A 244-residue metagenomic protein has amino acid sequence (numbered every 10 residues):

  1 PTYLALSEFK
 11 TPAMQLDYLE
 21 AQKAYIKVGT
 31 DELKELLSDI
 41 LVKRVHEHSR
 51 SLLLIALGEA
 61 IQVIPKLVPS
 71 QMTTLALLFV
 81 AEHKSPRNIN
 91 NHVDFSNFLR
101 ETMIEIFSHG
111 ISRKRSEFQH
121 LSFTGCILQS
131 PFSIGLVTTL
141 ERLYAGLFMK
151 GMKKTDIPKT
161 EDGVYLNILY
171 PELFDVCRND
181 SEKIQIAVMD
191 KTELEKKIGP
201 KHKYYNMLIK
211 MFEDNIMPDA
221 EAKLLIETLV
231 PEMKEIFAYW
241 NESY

Functional and structural regions predicted by a protein language model:
P1-Q62, M217-N241: Eukaryotic partner-binding/assembly regions in large regulatory complexes
A24, E35, D39, K43 (+6 more regions): Charged/polar, solvent-exposed surface patches and flexible loops
E32, S70, S112-S116: Generic recognition of stable, solvent-exposed alpha-helical segments in well-folded globular domains
K34-V42, H92-V93, H109, Q119 (+2 more regions): Accessory beta->alpha helical hairpin/"wing" motif in late/C-terminal subdomains of nucleic-acid enzymes
H46-R50, K84, N88, I127-S133: Intrinsically disordered or highly flexible coil/loop and linker segments, enriched in small and charged/polar residues
R50-V93: Short alpha-helical segments that sit at the start of domains
G58-I64, E105-F107, R115-E117: Short secondary-structure capping micro-motifs at structural edges
V80, K84-R87, D94-S112: Short helix-coil junctions and helix-kink-helix linkers
